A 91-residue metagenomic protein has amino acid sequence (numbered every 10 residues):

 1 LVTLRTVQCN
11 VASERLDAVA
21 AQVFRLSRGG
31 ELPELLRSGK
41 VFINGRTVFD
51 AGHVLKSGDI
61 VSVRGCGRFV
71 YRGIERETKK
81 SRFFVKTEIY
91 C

Functional and structural regions predicted by a protein language model:
L1-F24, T47-D50, V54-C91: Ferredoxin-like alpha/beta domains used as RNA- or RNAP-binding modules
V19, E34-L35: Generic alpha-helical secondary-structure signal
R25, R37: Residue-level marker of positions within ordered structural domains that often coincide with functionally constrained
S27-G29: Helix N-cap / loop-to-helix initiation motif
E31-L32, V41: Short hydrophobic/aromatic patches on the structural cores and recognition surfaces of FHA
L35-L36, L55: Short, well-ordered loop/turn sites that connect or cap secondary structure elements
S38-R46: Short, structured beta-strand/loop micro-motifs enriched in basic residues and often containing a Trp
